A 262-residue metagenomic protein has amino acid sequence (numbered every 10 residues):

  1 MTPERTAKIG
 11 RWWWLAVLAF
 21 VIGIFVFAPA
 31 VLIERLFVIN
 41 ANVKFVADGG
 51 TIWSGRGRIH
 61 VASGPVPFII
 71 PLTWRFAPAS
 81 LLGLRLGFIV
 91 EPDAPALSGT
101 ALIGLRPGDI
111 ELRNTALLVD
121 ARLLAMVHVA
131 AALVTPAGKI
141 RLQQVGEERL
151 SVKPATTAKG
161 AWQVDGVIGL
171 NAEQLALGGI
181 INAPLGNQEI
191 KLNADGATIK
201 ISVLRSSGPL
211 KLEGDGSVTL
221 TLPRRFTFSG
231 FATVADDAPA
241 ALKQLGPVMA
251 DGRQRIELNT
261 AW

Functional and structural regions predicted by a protein language model:
M1-L15, E34-I39, V46, G186-W262: Extended terminal
K8-P29: Hydrophobic membrane-insertion alpha-helices, especially the h-region of bacterial N-terminal signal peptides
G23-A41: Short, non-transmembrane alpha-helical segments in secretory-pathway proteins
V43-R141, V145: N-terminal beta-strand/beta-hairpin edge segment
R58-H60, T73-R75, I89-E91, G169-N171 (+3 more regions): Residue-level recognition of well-ordered beta-strand positions that form the cores of beta-sheet-rich folds across
P67-L81, K159-I199, A240-W262: Beta-propeller and related beta-repeat scaffolds in trafficking/envelope systems
E91-A96, L118-D120, N171, S206-P209 (+1 more regions): Short, solvent-exposed aromatic-acidic interface loops
R106-G196: Elongated, acidic membrane-bridging lipid-handling scaffolds and related periplasm/extracellular "bridge/tunnel" systems
